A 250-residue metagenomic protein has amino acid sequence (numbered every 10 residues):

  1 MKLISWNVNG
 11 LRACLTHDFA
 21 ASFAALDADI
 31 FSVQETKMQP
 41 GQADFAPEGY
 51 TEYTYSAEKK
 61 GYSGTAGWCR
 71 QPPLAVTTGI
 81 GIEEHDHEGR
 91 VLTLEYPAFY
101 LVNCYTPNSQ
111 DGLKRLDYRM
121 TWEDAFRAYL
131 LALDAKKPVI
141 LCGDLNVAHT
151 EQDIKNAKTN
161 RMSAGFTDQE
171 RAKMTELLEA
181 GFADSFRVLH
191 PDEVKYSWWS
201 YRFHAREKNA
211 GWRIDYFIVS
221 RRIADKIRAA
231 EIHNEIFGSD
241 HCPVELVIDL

Functional and structural regions predicted by a protein language model:
M1-N9, A98-Q110, C142: Active-site-proximal beta-strand elements of phosphoester/diester hydrolases
M1-P47, T51, A57, Y62-S63 (+1 more regions): N-terminal, active-site-proximal structural segment of metallo-dependent hydrolase catalytic domains
N7, F23-G41, L101, L130-E151 (+4 more regions): Active-site beta-strand/loop signature of hydrolases that rely on acidic residues for catalysis
I30, T51, D124-A210, I214: Metal-dependent phosphoesterases centered on the DNase I-like endonuclease/exonuclease/phosphatase
K37, Q42-S109: Structured beta-strand-rich core segments of catalytic domains in phosphoester-bond hydrolases
K60-A75, E193, A205-D225: Conserved beta strand-loop-helix elements of the APE1-like EEP
R70, L94-P97, S220-R221, S239 (+1 more regions): Active-site beta-strand termini and strand-to-loop segments that position acidic
G81-I82, P107-E123, K158-M162: Surface-exposed cleft-lining segments at the edges of enzyme active sites
